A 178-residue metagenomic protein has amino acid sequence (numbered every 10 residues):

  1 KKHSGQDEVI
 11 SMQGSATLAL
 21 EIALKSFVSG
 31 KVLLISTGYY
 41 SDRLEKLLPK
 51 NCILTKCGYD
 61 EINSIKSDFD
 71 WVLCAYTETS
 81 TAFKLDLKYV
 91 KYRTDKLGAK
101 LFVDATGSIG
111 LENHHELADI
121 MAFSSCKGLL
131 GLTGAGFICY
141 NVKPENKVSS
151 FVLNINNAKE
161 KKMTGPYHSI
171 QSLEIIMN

Functional and structural regions predicted by a protein language model:
Q6-L33, S41-E45: Conserved beta-loop-alpha segment that forms the PLP phosphate-binding cup at the N-terminus of a helix
I35-S36, L73-Y76, F102-D104, S124 (+1 more regions): Short beta-strand segments
S36-C52, D60-I62: Substrate-binding/gating loop at the entrance of the active-site cleft, primarily in PLP-dependent aminotransferase-like
S41-L44, I62-I65, T79-K84, I109-N113 (+2 more regions): Short, well-ordered, mixed-charge alpha-helical segments that flank or form enzyme active sites
D60-G110: Active-site phosphate-binding strand-loop segment of PLP-dependent enzymes
H115-C126: Conserved active-site segment immediately N-terminal to the catalytic lysine that forms the internal aldimine
C126-N178: Active-site C-terminal subdomain of aminotransferase-like
